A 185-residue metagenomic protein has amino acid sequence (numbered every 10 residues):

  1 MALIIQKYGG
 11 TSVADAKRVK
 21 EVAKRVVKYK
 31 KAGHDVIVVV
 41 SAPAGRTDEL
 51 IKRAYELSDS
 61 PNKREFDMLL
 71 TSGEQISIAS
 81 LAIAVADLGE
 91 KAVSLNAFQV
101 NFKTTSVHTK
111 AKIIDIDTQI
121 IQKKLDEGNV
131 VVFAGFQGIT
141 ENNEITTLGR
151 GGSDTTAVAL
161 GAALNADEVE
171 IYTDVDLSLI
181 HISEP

Functional and structural regions predicted by a protein language model:
M1-S183: Nucleotide/pyrophosphate-binding catalytic subdomain
